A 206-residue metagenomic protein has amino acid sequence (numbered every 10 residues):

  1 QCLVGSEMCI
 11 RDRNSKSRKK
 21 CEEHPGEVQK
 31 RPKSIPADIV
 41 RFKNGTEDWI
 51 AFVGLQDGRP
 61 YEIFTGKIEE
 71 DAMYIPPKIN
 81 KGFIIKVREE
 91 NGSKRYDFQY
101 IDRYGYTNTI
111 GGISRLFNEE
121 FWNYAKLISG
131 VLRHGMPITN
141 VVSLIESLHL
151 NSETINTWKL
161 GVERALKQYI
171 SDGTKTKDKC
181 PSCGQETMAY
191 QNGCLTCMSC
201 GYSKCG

Functional and structural regions predicted by a protein language model:
Q1-G5, I10: Single conserved hydrophobic/aromatic residue that forms the stacking wall/gate of nucleotide- or nucleobase-binding
L3, R133, S199: Short glycine/serine/threonine-biased micro-segments
E7, Y61-E62, T139: Structural motif
R11-E23, L144-L150, E163-R164, K179-Q185 (+1 more regions): A glycine-rich phosphate-binding loop feature that marks nucleotide/adenosyl-phosphate handling sites
C21-N118, C180-G206: Non-catalytic terminal/interface segments that mediate subunit docking, oligomerization, and allosteric communication
E90-S171: Phosphate-backbone binding interfaces of nucleic-acid-interacting proteins
T174-K175, N192: Flanking scaffold residues of small Cys/His-coordinated metal-binding clusters
